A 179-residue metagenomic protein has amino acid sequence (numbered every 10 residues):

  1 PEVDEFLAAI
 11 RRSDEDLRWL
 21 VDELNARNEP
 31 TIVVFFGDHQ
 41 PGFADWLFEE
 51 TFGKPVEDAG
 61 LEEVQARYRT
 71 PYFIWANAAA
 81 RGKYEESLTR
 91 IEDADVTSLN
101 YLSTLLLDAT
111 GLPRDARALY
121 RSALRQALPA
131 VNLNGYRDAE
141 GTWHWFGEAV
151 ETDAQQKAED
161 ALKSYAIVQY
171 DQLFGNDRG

Functional and structural regions predicted by a protein language model:
P1-G179: Solvent-exposed soluble domains appended to multi-pass membrane proteins
